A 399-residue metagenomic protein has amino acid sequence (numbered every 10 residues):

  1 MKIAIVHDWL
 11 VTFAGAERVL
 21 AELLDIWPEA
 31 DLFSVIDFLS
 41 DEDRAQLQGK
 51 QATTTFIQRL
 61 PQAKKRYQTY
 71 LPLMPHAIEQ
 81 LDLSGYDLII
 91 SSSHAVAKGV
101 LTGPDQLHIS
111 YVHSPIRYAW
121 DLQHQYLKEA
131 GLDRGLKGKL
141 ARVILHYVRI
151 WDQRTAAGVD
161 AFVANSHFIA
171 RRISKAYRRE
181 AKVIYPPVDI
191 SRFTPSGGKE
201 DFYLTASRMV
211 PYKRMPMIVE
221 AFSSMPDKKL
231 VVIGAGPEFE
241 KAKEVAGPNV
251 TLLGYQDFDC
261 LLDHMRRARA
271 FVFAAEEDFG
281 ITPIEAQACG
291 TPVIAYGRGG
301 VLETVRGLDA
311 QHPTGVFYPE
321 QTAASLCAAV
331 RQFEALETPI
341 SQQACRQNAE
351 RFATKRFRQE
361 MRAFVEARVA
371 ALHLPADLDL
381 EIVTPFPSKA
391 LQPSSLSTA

Functional and structural regions predicted by a protein language model:
I26-K98: Active-site donor-binding segments of glycosyltransferases and PAPS-dependent sulfotransferases
E129-F162, A170: Membrane-proximal helix-turn-helix segments that form the acceptor-binding/catalytic region of lipid-linked
T194-K213, I218-D227, V231: Conserved donor-binding/catalytic core segment of Leloir-type glycosyltransferases
F239-D263: Nucleotide-activated donor-binding/catalytic signature segment of Leloir-type glycosyltransferases, i.e., the conserved
E240, L302-Q332: Change "using UDP/GDP/dTDP sugars" to "using nucleotide sugars
R266-D278, T291: Acidic donor-binding loop of glycosyltransferase active sites
P292-G297, L302-V305: Short hydrophobic beta-strand element within catalytic cores of glycosyltransferases and related nucleotide-activated
Q321, P339-V383, P387: A charged, aromatic-enriched C-terminal amphipathic alpha-helix characteristic of glycosyltransferases across folds
